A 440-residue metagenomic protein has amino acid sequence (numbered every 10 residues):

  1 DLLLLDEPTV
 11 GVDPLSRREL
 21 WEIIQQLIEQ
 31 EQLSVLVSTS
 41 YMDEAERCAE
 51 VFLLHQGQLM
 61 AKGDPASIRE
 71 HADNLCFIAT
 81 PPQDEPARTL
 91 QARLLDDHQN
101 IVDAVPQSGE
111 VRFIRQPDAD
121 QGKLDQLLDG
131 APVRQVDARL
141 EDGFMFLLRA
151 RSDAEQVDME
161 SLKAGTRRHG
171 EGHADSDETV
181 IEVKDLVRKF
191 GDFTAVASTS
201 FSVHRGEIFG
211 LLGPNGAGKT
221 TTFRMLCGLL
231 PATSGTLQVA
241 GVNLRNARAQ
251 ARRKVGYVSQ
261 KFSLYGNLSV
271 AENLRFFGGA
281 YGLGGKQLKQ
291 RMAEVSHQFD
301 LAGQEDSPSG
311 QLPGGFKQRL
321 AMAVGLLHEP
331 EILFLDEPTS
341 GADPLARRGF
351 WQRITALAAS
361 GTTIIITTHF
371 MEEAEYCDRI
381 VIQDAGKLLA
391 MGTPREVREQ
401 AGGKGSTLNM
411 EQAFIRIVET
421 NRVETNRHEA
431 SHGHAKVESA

Functional and structural regions predicted by a protein language model:
L3-D6, V12, L333-E337: Catalytic Walker B motif of ABC-type/P-loop ATPase nucleotide-binding domains
K62-G63, M391-G392: ABC ATPase "signature
G235-N243, Q250-A251: Conserved ABC transporter NBD signature motif
R275, G279, K286-Q304: Conserved ABC ATPase "signature" region
M322: Hydrophobic anchor residue at the start of the ABC signature
